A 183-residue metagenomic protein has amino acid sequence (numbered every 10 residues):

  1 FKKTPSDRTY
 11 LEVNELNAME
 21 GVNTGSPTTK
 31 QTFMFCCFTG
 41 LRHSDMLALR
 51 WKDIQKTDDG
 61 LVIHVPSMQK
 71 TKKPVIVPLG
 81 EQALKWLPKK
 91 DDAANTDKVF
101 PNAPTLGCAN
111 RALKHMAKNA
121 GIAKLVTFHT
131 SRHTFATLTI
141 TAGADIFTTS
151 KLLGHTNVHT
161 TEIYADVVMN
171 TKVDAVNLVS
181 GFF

Functional and structural regions predicted by a protein language model:
F1-H43, L47-L49, A93: Basic, Lys/Arg- and aromatic-enriched nucleic-acid-binding interface segment
K2-K3, Y10, M68-K72, T105 (+1 more regions): Catalytic-site neighborhood detector that most strongly recognizes the C-terminal catalytic loop/helix of tyrosine
P5, M68-P88, A94-H115: C-terminal catalytic core of Y-nucleophile DNA break-rejoin enzymes
P5, T29, D59-L61, K73 (+3 more regions): Exposed loop/turn and edge beta-strand positions of beta-sandwich/beta-sheet ligand-binding modules
N14, A18-M19, V75-P78, K85 (+3 more regions): DNA/chromatin major-groove-contacting recognition/catalytic segments
T29-K30, A103-L106, A123-G143: Short basic/aromatic active-site micro-motif
G40, M46, F128-A142, T149-S150 (+1 more regions): Short, basic/aromatic-rich helical patch in the C-terminal catalytic core of site-specific tyrosine
D53-G60, A123-L125, A144-I163: Short, polar N-cap/turn motifs at the start of nucleic acid-interacting alpha helices
